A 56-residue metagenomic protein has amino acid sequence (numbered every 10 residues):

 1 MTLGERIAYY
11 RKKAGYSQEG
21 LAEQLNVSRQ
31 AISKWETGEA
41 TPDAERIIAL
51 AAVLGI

Functional and structural regions predicted by a protein language model:
M1, Y16, I56: Short beta-to-alpha loop/turn elements within the nucleotide-binding domains of ABC transporters
M1-K13: A short, Lys/Arg-rich alpha-helix, primarily the initiator
R6, S17, D43-R46: Residues that mark the N-terminal boundary/hinge immediately upstream of a DNA-recognition element
G15-K34, A49: Short alpha-helical DNA-recognition segment
E45-I56: DNA major-groove recognition helix of helix-turn-helix/homeodomain DNA-binding modules
